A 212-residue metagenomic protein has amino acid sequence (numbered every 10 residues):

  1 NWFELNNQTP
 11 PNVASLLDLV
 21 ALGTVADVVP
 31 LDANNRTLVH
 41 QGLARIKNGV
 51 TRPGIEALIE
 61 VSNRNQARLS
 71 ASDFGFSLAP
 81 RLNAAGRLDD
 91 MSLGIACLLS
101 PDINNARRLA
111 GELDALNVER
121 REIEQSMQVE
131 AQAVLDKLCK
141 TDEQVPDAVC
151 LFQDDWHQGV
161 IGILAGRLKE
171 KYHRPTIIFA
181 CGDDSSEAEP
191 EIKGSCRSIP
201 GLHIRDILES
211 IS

Functional and structural regions predicted by a protein language model:
N1: Short, glycine-/small-residue-rich phosphate/pyrophosphate-handling segment
E4-S212: Hydrophobic helix-and-loop "lid/oligomerization" segment in the mid-to-C-terminal part of catalytic domains
